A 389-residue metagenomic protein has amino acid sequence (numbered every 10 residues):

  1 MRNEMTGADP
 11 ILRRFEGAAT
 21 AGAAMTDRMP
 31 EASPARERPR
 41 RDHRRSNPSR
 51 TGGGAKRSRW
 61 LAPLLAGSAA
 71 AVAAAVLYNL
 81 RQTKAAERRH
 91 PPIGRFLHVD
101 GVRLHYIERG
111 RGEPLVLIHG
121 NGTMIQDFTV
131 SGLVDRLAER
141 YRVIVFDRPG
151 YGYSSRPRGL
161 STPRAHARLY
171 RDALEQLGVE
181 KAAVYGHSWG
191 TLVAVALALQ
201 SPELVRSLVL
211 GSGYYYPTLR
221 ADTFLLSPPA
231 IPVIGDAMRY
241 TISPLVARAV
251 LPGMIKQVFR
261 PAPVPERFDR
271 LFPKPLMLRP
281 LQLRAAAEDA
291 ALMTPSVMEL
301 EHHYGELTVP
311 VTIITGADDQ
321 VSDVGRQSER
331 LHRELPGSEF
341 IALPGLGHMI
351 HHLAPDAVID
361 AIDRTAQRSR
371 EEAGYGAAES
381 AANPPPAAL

Functional and structural regions predicted by a protein language model:
K56-L80: Hydrophobic alpha-helical topogenic segments used for membrane insertion/localization
V102, E108-Y153: Conserved HGGG/HGGXW glycine-rich cap/lid loop of the alpha/beta-hydrolase fold
I107-R109, V145-G186, D360: Active-site loop/oxyanion-hole signature of alpha/beta-hydrolase fold enzymes
L199, L208-Y240: Flexible "cap/lid" loop of the alpha/beta hydrolase fold
L219-T223, S243-E306: Conserved alpha/beta-hydrolase catalytic His-Asp/Glu region
L307, I313-T315: Short beta-strand/loop motif that positions the catalytic acidic residue of the alpha/beta-hydrolase fold
D318-S322, H348: Acidic catalytic loop of the alpha/beta-hydrolase fold
P336-L389: Catalytic active-site module of serine/aspartate enzymes centered on a nucleophile-bearing elbow/loop
